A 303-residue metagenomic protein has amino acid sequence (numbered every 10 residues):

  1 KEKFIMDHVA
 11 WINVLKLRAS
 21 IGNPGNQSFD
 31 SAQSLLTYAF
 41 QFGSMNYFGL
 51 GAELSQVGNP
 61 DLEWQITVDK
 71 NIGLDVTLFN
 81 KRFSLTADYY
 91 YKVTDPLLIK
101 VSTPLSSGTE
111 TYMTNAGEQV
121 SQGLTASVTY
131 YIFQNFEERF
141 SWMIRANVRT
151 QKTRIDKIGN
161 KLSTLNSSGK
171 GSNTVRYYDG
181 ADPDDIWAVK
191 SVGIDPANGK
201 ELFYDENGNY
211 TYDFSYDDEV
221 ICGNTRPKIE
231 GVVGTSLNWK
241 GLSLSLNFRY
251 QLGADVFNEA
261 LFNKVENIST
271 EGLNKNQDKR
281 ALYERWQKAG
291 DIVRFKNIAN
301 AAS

Functional and structural regions predicted by a protein language model:
K1-D179, V233: Extracellular/periplasmic, surface-exposed regions of secreted and cell-surface proteins
Q27-A32, N80, L124, Y130 (+6 more regions): Residue-level recognition of conserved structural "scaffold" positions that shape functional pockets and channels
Y47-S55, V93-Q119, K152-R226, S243-S303: Surface-exposed, extracytoplasmic segments of Gram-negative outer-membrane nutrient-acquisition systems
L78-F83, D95, F133-F140, K228-F262: Subset of outer-membrane beta-barrel
